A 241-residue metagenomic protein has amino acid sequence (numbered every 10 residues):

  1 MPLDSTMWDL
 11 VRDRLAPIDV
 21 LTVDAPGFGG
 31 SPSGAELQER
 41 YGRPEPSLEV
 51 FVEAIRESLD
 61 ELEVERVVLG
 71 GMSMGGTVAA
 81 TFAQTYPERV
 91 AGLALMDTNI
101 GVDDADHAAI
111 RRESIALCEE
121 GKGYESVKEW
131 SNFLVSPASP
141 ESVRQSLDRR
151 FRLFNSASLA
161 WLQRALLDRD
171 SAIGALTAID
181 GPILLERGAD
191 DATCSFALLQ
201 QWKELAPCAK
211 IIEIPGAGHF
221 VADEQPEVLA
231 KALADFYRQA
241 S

Functional and structural regions predicted by a protein language model:
M1-L3, S73: Active-site glycine-rich loops that stabilize anionic/oxyanionic intermediates across multiple enzyme folds
P2, A25-G29, I100, G218-V221: Alpha/beta-hydrolase active-site loop signature
T6-G70, T85, K231: Active-site loop/oxyanion-hole signature of alpha/beta-hydrolase fold enzymes
G71, G75, A79: Gly/Ala-rich beta-loop-alpha elbow adjacent to hydrolase catalytic centers
A80-T85, R89-K128: Flexible "cap/lid" loop of the alpha/beta hydrolase fold
D103-H107, E120-A178: Conserved alpha/beta-hydrolase catalytic His-Asp/Glu region
A178-A217, D223: Conserved loop-alpha-helix segment in the C-terminal half of the alpha/beta-hydrolase fold that carries the catalytic
D223-Y237: Post-His helix in hydrolase/transferase enzymes
